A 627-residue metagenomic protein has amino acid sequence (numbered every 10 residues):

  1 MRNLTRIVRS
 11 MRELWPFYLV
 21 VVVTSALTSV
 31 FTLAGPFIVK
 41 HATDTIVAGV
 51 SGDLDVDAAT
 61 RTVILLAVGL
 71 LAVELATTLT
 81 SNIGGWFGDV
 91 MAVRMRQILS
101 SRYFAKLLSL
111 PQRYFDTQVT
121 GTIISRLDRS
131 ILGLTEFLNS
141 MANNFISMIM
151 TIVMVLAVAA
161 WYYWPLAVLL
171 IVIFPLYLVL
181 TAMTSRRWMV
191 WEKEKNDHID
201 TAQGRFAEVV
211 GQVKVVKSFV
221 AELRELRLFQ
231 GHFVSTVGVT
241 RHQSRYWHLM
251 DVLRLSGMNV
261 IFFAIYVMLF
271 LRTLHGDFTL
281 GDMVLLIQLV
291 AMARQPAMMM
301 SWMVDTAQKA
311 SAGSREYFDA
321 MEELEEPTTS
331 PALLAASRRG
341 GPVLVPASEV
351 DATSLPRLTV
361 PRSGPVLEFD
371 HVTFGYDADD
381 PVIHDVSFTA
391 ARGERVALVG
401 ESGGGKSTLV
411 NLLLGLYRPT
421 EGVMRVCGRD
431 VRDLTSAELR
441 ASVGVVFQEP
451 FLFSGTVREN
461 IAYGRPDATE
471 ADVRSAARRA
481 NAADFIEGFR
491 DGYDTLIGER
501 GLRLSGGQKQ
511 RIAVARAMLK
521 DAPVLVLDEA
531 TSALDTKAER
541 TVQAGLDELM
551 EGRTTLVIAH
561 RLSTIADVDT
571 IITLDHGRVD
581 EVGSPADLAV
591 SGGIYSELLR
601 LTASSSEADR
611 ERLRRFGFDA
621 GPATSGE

Functional and structural regions predicted by a protein language model:
E13, F17-L27, N143-E194, I265-D282 (+1 more regions): Transmembrane helices of ABC transporter permease
Y18-T80, A160-P165, G276-L280: Transmembrane helix-loop-helix hairpins at lipid-water interfaces of multipass membrane proteins, especially the type-1
V23-T24, F31-K40, D44-V47, V73-D116 (+9 more regions): Juxtamembrane helix-loop junctions of ABC transporter transmembrane domains
L66-T77, S81, F174-L178, W247-V267 (+1 more regions): Hydrophobic alpha-helical segments in the permease module
L107, F229, Y317, F369-H371: Conserved catalytic Walker-motif region of ABC-type ATPase nucleotide-binding domains
Q118-G121, E194-S244, A332-A336: Loop segments that connect adjacent transmembrane helices in multi-pass transporters
A221, R245, A293-E323, T329-S330: Cytosolic ends of transmembrane helices, especially the final helix of ABC transmembrane type-1 domains
G341-E627: ABC-type nucleotide-binding domain
